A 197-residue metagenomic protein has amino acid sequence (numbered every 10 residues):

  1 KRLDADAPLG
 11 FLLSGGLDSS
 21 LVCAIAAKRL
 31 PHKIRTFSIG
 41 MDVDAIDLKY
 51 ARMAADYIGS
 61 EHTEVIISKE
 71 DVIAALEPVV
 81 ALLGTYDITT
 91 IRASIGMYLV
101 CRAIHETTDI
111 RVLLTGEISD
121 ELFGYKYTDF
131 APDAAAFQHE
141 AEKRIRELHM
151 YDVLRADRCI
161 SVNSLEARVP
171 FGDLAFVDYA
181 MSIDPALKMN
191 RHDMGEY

Functional and structural regions predicted by a protein language model:
K1-Y197: ATP-dependent adenylate-handling active sites, centered on carboxylate activation for C-N bond formation
